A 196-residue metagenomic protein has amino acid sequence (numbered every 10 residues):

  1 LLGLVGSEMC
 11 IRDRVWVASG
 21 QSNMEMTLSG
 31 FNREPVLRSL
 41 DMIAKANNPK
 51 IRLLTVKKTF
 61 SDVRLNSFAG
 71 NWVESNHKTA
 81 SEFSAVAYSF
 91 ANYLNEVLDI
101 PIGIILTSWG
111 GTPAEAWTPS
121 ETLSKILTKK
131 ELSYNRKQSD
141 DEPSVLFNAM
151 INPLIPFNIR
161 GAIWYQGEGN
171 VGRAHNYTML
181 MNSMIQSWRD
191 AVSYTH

Functional and structural regions predicted by a protein language model:
L1-G6, I11, H196: Single conserved hydrophobic/aromatic residue that forms the stacking wall/gate of nucleotide- or nucleobase-binding
L2-V5, S19, I102, Q166: Short glycine-rich loop/turn motifs that provide flexible caps or phosphate-binding loops at active sites
S7-E8, R12-M26: Extended acidic/polar, glycine-enriched regions that form or flank non-catalytic beta-rich accessory modules
W16, P49-R52, I102: A broad, low-specificity signal marking well-ordered, structured residues that form hydrophobic/aromatic
E25, G30-F31, V36-L37, F60-R64 (+2 more regions): Catalytic-domain carbohydrate-binding cleft regions of carbohydrate-active enzymes
I43-N47: Polar, low-hydrophobicity, Gly/Ser/Thr/Asn/Asp-enriched low-complexity stretches outside signal peptides
N48-D62: Conserved oxyanion/phosphate-binding beta-strand-loop segments in alpha/beta enzyme cores
